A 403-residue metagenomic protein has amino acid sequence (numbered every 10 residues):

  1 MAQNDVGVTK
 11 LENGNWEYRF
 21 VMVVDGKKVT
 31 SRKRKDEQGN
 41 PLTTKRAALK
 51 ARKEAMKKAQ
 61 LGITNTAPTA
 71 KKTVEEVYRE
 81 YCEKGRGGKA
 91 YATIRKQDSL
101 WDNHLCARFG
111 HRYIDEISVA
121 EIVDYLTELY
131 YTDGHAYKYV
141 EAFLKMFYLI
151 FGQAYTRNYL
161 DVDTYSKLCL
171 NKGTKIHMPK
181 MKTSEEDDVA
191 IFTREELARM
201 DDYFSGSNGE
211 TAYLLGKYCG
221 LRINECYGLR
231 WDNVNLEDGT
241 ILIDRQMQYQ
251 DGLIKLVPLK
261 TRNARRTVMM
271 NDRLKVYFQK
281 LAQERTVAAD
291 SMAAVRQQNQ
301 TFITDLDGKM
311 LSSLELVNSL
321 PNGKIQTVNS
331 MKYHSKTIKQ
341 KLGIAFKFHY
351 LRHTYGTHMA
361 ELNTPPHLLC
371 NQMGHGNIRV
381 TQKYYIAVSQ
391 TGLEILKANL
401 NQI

Functional and structural regions predicted by a protein language model:
M1-N15: Short N-terminal "domain-start" leader segments that mark the transition from disordered tails or signal peptides into
E12-N15, M22-A120, R285-S313: N-terminal DNA-binding module of tyrosine recombinases/phage integrases
E54-A67, R79-A92, D102-K182, A198-D202: N-terminal core-binding DNA-recognition domain of tyrosine recombinases/integrases
E141-K145, A154-V162, S166-L229, E237 (+2 more regions): Basic, Lys/Arg- and aromatic-enriched nucleic-acid-binding interface segment
L170, K175, L229-V287, S291-D307: Conserved tyrosine-mediated DNA breakage-rejoining catalytic core shared by Y-recombinases
D202, G206-S207, C219, V268 (+4 more regions): Short, basic (Lys/Arg/His-rich) helix/loop patches that form interaction surfaces in the mid-to-C-terminal regions
G228-V234, C370-G376, Y384-A387: A short, basic/aromatic helix-end/turn motif that makes direct DNA contacts
L253-L256, K383-I403: DNA/chromatin major-groove-contacting recognition/catalytic segments
